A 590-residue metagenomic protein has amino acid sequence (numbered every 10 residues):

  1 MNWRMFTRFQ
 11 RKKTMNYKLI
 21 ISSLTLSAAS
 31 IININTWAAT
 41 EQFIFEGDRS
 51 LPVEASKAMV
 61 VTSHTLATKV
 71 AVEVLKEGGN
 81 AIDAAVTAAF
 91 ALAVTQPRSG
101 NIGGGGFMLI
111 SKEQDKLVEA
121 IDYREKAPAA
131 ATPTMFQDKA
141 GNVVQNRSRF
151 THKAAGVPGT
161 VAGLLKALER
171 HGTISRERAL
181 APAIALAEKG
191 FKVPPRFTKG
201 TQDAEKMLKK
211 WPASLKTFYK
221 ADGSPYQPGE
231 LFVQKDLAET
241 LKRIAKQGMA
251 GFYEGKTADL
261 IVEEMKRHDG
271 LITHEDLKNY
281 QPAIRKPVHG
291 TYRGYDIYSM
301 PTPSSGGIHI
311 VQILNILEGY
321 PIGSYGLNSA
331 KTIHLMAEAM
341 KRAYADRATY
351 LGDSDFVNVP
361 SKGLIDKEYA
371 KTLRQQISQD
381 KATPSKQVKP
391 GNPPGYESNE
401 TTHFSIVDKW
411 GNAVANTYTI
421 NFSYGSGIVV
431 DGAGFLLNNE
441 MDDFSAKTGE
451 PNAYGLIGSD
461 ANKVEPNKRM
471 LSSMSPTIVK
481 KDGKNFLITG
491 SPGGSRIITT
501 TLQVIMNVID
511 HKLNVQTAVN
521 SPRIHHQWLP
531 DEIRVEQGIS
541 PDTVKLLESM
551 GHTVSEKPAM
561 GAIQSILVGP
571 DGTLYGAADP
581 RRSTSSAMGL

Functional and structural regions predicted by a protein language model:
F9-L24: Bacterial N-terminal signal peptides that target proteins for export
S22-N33: Bacterial N-terminal signal peptides
A39-K69, A81-G248, F252-E254, D259-P301 (+3 more regions): Noncatalytic scaffold domains of N-terminal-nucleophile
V74-L75, A162-R170, Q247-E254, D259 (+1 more regions): Alpha-helical support elements that line or immediately flank enzyme active sites and cofactor-binding pockets
V94-S111, D115-A120, L271-T273, A413-K481 (+1 more regions): Active-site rim segments in enzyme catalytic domains, especially the processed small/beta chain of N-terminal
I272-R293, K367, K371-G395, L437-P476: Active-site Gly/Thr loop motif
G319-I420, G432-A433, T448-G449, I457: Internal maturation/activation junctions in enzymes
K468, D510-P558: Extended C-terminal subregions enriched in glycine
